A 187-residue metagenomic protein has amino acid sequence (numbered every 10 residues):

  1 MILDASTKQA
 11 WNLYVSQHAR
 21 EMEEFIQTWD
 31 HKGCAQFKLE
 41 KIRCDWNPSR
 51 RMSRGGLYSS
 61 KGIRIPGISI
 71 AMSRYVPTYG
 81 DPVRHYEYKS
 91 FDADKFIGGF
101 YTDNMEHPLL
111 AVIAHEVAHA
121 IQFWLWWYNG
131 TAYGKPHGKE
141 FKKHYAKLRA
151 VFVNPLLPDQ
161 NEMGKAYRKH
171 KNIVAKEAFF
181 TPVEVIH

Functional and structural regions predicted by a protein language model:
M1-A111, A120-H187: Active-site-proximal or metal-binding-adjacent scaffold patches in catalytic folds
E116: Walker B catalytic acidic pair
